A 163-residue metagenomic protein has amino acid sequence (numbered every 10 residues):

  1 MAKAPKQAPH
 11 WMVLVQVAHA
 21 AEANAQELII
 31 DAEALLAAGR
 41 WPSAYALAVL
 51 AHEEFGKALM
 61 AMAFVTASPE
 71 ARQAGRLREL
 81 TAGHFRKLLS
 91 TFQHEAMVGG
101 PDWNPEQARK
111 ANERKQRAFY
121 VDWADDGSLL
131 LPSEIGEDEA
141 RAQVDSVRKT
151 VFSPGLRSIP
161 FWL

Functional and structural regions predicted by a protein language model:
M1-L163: Terminal alpha-helical segments
